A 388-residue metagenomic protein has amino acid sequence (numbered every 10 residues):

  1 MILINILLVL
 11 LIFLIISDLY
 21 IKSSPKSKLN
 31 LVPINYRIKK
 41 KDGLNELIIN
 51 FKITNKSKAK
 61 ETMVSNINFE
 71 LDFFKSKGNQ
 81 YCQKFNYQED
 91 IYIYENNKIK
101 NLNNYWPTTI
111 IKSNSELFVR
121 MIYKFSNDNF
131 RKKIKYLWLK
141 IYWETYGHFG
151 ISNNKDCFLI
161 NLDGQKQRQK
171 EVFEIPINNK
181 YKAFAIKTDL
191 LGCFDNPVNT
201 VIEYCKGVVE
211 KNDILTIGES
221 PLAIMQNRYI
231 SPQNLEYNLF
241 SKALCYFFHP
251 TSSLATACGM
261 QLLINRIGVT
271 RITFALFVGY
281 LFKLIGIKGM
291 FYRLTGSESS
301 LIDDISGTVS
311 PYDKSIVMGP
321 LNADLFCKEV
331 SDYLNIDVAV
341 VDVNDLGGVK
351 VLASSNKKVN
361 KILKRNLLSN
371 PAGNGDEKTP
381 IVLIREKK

Functional and structural regions predicted by a protein language model:
I4-K388: N-terminal and secondary-structure boundary signal
